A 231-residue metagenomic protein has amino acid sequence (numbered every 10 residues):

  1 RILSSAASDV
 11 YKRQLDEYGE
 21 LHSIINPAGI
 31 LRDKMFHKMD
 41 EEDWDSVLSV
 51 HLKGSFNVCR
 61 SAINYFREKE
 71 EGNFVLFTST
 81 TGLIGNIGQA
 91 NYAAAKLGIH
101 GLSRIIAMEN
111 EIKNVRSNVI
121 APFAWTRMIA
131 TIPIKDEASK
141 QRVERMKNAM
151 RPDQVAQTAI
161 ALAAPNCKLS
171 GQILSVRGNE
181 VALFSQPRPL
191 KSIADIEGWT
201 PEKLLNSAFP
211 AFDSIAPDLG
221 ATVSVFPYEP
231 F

Functional and structural regions predicted by a protein language model:
R1-Y11: Single conserved hydrophobic/aromatic residue that forms the stacking wall/gate of nucleotide- or nucleobase-binding
R13-N26, R32, E71, R116: A glycine-rich helix->loop->beta "capping" turn within Rossmann-like NAD(P)(H)-dependent oxidoreductase domains
M35-F36, D43-D45: Substrate-binding pocket helix/loop in short-chain dehydrogenase/reductase
C59, A95, S103: Active-site helix of classical SDR
E68, I84, H100, I105-V115 (+1 more regions): Active-site-adjacent segment of SDR/Rossmann-fold oxidoreductases
S79: Residue(s) in the substrate-gating loop at a strand-loop-helix junction that position the organic substrate next
V119, K140-F231: C-terminal helical subdomain
